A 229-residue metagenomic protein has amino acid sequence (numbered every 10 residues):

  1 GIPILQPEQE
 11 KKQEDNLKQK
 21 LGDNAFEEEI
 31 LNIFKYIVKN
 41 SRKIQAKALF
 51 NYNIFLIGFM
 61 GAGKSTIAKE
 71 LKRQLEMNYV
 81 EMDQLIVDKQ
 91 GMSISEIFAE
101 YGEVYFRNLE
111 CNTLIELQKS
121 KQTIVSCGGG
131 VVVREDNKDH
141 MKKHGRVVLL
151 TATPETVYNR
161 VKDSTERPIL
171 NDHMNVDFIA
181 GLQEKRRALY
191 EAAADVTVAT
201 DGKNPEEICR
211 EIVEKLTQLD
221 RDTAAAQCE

Functional and structural regions predicted by a protein language model:
G1-N51: Domain-level signature for soluble enzymes in the chorismate/prephenate branch of the shikimate pathway
L56: Hydrophobic anchor at the beta1->P-loop junction of P-loop NTPases
F59: P-loop (Walker A) phosphate-binding loop of NTP-binding proteins
K64: Conserved lysine of the Walker
I67: Hydrophobic positions on the alpha1 helix immediately C-terminal to the Walker A/P-loop
E70, Q74, E184-E229: NTP-dependent small-molecule kinase module
E81-V131, D136-H140, R167: ATP-dependent small-molecule kinase phosphotransfer cores that center on conserved nucleotide phosphate-binding segments
K143-A188: A glycine- and Lys/Arg-enriched "phosphate-lid" helix/loop adjacent to the NTP-binding pocket of small-molecule kinases
